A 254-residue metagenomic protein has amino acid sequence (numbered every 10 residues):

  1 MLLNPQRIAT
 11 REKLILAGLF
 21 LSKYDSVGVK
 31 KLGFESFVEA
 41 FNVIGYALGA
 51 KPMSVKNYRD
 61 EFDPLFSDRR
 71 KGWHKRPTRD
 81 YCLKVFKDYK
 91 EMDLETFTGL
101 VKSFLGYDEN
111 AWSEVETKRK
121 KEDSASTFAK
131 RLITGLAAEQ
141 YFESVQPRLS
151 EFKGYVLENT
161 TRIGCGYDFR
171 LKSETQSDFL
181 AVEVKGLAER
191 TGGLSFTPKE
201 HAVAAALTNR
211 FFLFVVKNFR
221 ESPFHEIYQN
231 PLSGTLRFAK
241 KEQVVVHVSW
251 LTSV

Functional and structural regions predicted by a protein language model:
L2-V27: Short, Lys/Arg-enriched anionic-surface-contact patches
S26-G45: Short, charged amphipathic recognition helices of the HTH superfamily and cognate SANT/SANTA-like modules
L48-F66: Major-groove recognition helix of helix-turn-helix-like DNA-binding domains
K75-L132: Interdomain/boundary linker segments immediately adjacent to catalytic/signaling cores
E122-V156: Acidic-basic catalytic patches of nuclease active cores, encompassing PD-(D/E)XK and other metal-cofactor nuclease
F142, Q146, Y167-L171, L180-A188: Conserved catalytic cores of phosphodiester-cleaving nucleases, focusing on short active-site segments
V156-K172: Beta-rich nucleic-acid/ligand-interaction surfaces
V184-I227, P231-G234: Catalytic cores of nucleic-acid endonucleases
